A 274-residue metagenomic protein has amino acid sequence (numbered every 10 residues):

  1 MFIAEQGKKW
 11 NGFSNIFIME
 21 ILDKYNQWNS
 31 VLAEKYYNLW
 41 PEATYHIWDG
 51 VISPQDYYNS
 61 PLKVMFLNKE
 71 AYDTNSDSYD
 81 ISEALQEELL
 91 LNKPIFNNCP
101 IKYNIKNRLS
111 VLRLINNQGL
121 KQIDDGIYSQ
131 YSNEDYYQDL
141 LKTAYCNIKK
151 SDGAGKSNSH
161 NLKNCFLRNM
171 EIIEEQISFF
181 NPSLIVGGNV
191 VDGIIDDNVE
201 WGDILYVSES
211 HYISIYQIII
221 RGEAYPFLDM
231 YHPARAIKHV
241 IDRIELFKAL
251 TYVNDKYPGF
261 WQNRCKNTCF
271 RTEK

Functional and structural regions predicted by a protein language model:
G7, N11-N26, S159-E174, I194-K274: C-terminal capping/extension of enzyme domains
S14-F180: A polyanion-binding, active-site-adjacent surface
Y57, I185, W201: Hydrophobic pocket/interface hotspot
K63-V64, S183-L184, P226: Beta-sheet entry/capping signal
N68, S183-D192: Glycine-rich anion-binding loop/nest that anchors nucleotide
A71, K149, V190-D192, A234: Catalytic metal-binding/acid-base residues of hydrolase active sites
